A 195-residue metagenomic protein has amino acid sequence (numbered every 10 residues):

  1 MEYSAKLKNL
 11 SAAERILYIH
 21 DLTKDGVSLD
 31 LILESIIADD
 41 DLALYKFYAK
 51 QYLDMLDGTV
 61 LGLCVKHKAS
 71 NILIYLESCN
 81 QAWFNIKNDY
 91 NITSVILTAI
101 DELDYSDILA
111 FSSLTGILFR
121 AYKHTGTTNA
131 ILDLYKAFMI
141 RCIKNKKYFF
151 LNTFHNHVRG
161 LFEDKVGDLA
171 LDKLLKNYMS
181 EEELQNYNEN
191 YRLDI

Functional and structural regions predicted by a protein language model:
M1-I195: Ankyrin repeat (ANK) tandem alpha-helical domains that serve as protein-protein interaction scaffolds, prominent
